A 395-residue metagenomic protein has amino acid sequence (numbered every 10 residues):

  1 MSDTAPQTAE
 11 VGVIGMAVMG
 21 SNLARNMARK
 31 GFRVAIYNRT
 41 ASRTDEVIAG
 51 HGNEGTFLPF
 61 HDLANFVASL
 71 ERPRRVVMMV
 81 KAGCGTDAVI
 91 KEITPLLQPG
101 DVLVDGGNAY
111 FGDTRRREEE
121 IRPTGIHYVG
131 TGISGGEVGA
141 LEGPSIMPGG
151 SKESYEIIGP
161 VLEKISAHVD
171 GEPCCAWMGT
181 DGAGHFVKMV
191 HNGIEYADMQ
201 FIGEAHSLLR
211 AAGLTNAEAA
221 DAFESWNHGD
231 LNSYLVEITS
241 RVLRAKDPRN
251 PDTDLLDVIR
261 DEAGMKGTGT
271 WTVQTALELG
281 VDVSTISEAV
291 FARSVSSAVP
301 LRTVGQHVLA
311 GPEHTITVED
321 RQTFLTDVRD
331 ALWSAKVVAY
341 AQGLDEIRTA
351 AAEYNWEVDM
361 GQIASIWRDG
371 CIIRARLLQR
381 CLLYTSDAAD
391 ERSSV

Functional and structural regions predicted by a protein language model:
S2-H61, N65-A68, E137-A140: NAD(P)+-binding Rossmann beta1-loop-alpha1 motif at the extreme N-terminus of oxidoreductases
G52-D113, R122, A140-G150: Rossmann-like NAD(P)-binding element
T86-V89, V104-D105, A109-D221, G229-T253 (+1 more regions): Rossmann-fold dinucleotide-binding core
G184-Y196, V258-A263, D327-S334: A short glycine-threonine-serine/GTX helix/turn-capping micro-motif
R260-V318, F324-L332: A conserved active-site cap/scaffold subdomain adjacent to cofactor or substrate pockets
W356-L377: Small-residue-rich helix-loop
Y384-A389: Conserved small/polar residues in nucleotide/adenosyl-binding loops
